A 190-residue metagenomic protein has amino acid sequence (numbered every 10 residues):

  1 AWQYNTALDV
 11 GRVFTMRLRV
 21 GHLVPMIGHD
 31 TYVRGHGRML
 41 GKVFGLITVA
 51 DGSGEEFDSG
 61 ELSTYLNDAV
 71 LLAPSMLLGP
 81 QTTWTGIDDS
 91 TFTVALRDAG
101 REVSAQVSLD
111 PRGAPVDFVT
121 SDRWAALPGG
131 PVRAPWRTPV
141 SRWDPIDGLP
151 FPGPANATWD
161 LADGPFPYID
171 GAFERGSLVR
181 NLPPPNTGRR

Functional and structural regions predicted by a protein language model:
A1-T48: N-terminal mature ectodomain segment of secretory-pathway/periplasmic proteins
W2-N5, Q81-G86, S141-R142: Short amphipathic beta-strand and strand-loop transition segments with alternating hydrophobic
D9-T15, G35-R38, I87-A95, V116-D117 (+1 more regions): Short, hydrophobic/aromatic-rich segments at coil-to-beta transitions
M26-D30, I47-S59, Q106-L109, P167-E174: Short amphipathic beta-strand/extended segments with alternating polar/hydrophobic composition
Y32, G86-I87, L109, P145: Generic beta-strand structural signal
G41-R101, G130-P131: Flexible, processing/modification-adjacent segments and terminal tails in exported/periplasmic/extracellular proteins
T93-L182: Gly/Pro-enriched, hydrophobic low-complexity segments that function as extracytoplasmic propeptides/linkers
N181-R190: Linear-motif-rich, low-complexity cytosolic tails and juxtamembrane regions
